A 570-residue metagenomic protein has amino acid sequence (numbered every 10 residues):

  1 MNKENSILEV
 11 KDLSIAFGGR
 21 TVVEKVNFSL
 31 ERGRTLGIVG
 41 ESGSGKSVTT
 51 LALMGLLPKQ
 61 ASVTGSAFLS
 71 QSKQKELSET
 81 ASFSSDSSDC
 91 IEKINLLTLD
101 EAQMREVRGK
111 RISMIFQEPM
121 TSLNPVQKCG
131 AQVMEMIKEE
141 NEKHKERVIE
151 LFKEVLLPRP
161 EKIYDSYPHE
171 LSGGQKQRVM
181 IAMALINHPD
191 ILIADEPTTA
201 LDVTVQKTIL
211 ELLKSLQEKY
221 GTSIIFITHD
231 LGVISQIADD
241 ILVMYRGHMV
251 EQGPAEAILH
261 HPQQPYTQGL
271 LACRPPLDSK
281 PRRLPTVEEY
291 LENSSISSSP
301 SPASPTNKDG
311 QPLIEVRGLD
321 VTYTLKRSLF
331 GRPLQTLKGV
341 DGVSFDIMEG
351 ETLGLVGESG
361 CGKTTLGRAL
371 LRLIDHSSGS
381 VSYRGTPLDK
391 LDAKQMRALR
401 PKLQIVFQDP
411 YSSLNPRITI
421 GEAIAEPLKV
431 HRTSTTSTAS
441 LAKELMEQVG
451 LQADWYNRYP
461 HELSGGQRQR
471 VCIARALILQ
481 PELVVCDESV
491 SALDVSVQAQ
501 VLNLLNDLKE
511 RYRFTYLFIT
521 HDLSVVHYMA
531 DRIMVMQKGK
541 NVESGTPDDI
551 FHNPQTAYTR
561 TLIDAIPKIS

Functional and structural regions predicted by a protein language model:
S62-I94, G379-P387: Conserved ABC transporter NBD signature motif
G109, H169, N187, H461 (+1 more regions): Conserved signature/switch motifs of ABC ATPase nucleotide-binding domains
K145-K162, P387, S437-D454, I563: Conserved ABC ATPase "signature" region
Y167-L171, Q175, Y459-L463, Q467: Conserved ABC ATPase signature
I186-D190, I478-E482, Q498: A short, proline-enriched helix->beta-strand linker immediately N-terminal to the Walker B motif in ABC-type P-loop
I234-Q236, V526-Y528: A short, surface-exposed alpha-helical micro-motif characterized by mixed small hydrophobic and charged/polar residues
M249-G253, H261, N541-G545, N553: ABC ATPase "signature
